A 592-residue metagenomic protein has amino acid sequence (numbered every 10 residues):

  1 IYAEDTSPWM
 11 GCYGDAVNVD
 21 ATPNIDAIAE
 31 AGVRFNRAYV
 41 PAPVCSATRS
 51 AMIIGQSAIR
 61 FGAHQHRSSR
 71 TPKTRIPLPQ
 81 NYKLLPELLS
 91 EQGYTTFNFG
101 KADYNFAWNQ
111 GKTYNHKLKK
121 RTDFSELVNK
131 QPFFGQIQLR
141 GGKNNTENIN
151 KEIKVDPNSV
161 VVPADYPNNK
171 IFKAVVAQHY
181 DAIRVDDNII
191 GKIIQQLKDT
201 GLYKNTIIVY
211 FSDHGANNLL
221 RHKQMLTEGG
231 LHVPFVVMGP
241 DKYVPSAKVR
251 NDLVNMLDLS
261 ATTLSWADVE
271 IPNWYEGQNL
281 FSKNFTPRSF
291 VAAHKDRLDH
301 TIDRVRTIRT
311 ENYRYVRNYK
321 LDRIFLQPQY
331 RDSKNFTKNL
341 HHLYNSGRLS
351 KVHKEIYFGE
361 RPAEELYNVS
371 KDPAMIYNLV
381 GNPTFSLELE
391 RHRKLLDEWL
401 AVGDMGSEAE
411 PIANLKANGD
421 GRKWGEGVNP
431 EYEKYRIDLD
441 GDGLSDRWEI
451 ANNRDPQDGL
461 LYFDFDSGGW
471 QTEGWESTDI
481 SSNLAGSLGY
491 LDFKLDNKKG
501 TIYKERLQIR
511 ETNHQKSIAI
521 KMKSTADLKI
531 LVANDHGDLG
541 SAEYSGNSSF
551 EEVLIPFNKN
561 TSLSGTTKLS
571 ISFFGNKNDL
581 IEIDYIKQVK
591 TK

Functional and structural regions predicted by a protein language model:
I1-G359, E364-E365, P373-K394, E408 (+2 more regions): Formylglycine-dependent sulfatase
A3, S7-P8, R34, R348-E364 (+4 more regions): Long, internal low-complexity/basic segments
R37, N205, Y490, S517 (+2 more regions): Extracellular/lumenal ectodomain signal focusing on beta-strand-rich modules and carbohydrate-recognition contexts
E126-N129, F285, E511-H514, S562-S564: Flexible, charged surface loops at secondary-structure boundaries
H232-P234, A261, P456, V553-P556: Short, proline-centered helix/strand-breaking motifs
M238-P240, V369, Y585-K592: Short beta-strand-to-coil "C-cap" segments at the C-terminal boundary of structured domains/repeats, marking
F493-S562, F574-E582, Q588: Extracellular ligand-binding interfaces
T567-F573: Short, aromatic- and glycine-rich surface loops/edge beta-strands on solvent-exposed regions
